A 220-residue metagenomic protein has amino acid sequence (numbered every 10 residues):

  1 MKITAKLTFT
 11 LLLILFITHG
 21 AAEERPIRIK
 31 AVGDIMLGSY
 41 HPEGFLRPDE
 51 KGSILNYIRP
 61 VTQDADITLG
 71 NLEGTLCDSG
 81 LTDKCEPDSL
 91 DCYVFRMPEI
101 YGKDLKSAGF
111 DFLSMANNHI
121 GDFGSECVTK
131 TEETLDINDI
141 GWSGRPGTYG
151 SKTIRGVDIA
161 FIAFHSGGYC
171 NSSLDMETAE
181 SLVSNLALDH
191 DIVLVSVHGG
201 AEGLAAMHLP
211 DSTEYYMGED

Functional and structural regions predicted by a protein language model:
M1, A21-E23: Intrinsically disordered, low-complexity Ser/Thr/Pro-rich tracts
M1-T8: Bacterial N-terminal signal peptides that target proteins for export
L12-A21: Hydrophobic h-region of N-terminal signal peptides that target proteins for export in Gram-negative bacteria
E23-D220: Acidic, metal/ion-coordinating pockets
